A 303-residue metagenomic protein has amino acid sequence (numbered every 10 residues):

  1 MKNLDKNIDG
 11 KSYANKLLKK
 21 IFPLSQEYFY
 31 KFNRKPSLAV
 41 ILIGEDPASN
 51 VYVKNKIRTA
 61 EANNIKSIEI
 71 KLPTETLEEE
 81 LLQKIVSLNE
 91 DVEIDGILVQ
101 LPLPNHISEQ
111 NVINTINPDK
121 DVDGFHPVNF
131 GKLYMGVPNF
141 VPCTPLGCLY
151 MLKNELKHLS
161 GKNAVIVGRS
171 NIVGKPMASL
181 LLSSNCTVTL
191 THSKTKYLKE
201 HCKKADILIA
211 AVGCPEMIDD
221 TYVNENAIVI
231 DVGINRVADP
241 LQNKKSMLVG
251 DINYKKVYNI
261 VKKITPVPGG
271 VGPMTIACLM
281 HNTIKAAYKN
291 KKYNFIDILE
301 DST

Functional and structural regions predicted by a protein language model:
M1-N33: Positively charged, low-complexity intrinsically disordered leader regions
K2-I8, S12, P273-T303: C-terminal helix-to-coil terminal segments
K35-E45: Short beta-strand segments enriched in small/hydrophobic residues
I43-I57, N139-I228, V232, K245-K255: Glycine-rich phosphate/diphosphate-binding loop of Rossmann-like nucleotide-binding domains
A60-T74, V188-L190: Short beta-strand elements in bilobed, periplasmic/extracellular small-molecule ligand-binding domains
E80-V92: Short, well-structured alpha-helical segments in soluble
L98-L159: Anion-binding alpha/beta catalytic cores of soluble intermediary-metabolism enzymes, centered on
E109-H126, F130, G233-N290: Rossmann-fold NAD(P)-binding glycine/threonine-rich loop
